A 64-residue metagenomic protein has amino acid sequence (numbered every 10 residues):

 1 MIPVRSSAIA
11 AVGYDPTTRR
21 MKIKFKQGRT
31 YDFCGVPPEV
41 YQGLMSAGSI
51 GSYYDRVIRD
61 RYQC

Functional and structural regions predicted by a protein language model:
M1-C64: Acidic/histidine-enriched, beta-strand-rich ligand/metal-binding domains
